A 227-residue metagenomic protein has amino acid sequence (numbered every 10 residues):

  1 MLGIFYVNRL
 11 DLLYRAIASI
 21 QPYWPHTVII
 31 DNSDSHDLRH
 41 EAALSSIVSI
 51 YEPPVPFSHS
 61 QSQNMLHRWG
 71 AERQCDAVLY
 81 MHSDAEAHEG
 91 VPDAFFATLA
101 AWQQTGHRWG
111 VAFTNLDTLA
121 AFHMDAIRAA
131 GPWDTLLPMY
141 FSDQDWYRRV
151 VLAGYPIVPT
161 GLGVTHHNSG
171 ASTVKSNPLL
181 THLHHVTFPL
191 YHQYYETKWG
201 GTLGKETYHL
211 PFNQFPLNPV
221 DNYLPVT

Functional and structural regions predicted by a protein language model:
N8-Y23: Short, well-formed alpha-helical segments that are part of the catalytic scaffolds of diverse glycosyltransferases
I30-H40, A85-E86: A conserved acidic beta->alpha catalytic loop
P54-S62, H67, L119, P138-Y140: A short, glycine-/small-residue-rich helix N-cap motif at loop->alpha-helix starts within glycosyltransferase
N64-A77: Active-site nucleotide-sugar/metal-binding loop of Leloir-type enzymes
C75-E86: Short beta-strand-to-loop acidic/aromatic patch adjacent to the donor-nucleotide binding site
G90-V111: Conserved donor-nucleotide/metal-binding helix-loop-beta segment in metal-dependent transferases, i.e., the alpha-helix
F122-Y140, R149-T160: Aromatic-glycine-rich donor-binding/catalytic loop that engages nucleotide-sugar donors across glycosyltransferases
Q144-T227: C-terminal catalytic/acceptor-binding lobe
